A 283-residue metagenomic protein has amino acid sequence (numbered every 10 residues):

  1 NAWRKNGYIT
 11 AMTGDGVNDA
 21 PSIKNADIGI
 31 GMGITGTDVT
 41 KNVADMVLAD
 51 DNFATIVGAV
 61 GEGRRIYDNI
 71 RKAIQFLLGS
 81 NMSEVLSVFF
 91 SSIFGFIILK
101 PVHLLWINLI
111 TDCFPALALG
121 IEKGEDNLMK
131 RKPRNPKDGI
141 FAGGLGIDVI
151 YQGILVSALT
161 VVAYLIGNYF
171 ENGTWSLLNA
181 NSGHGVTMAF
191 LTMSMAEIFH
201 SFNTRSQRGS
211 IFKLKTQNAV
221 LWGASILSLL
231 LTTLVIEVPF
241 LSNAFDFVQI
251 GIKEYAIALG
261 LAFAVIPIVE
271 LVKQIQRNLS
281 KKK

Functional and structural regions predicted by a protein language model:
N1-A11, G33-R208: Membrane-embedded transport module
N1-A20, K24-I28, I70, S91-S92 (+2 more regions): Cytosolic catalytic headpiece
G120, L191-K283: C-terminal transmembrane module of polytopic membrane proteins
